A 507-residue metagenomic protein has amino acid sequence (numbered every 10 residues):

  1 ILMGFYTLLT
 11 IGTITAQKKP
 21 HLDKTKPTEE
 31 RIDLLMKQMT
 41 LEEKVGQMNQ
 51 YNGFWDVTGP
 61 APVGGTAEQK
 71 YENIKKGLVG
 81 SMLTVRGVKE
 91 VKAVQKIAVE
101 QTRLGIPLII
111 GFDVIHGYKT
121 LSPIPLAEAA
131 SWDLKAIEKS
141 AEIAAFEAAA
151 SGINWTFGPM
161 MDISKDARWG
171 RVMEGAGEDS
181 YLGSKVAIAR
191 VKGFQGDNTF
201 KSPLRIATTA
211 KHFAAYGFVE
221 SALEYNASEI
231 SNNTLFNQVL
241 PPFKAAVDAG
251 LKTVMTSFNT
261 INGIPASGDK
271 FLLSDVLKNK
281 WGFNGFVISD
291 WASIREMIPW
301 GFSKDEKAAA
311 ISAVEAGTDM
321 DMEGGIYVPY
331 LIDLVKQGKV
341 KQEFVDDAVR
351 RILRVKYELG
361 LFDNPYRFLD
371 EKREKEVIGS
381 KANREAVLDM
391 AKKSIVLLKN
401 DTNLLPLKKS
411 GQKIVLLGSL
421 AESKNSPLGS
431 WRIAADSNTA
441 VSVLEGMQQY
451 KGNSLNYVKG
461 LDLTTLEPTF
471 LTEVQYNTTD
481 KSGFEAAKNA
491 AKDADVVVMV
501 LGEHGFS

Functional and structural regions predicted by a protein language model:
I1-K19: Bacterial Sec-dependent N-terminal signal peptides
A16-S507: Glycoside hydrolase catalytic-domain context in secreted enzymes
